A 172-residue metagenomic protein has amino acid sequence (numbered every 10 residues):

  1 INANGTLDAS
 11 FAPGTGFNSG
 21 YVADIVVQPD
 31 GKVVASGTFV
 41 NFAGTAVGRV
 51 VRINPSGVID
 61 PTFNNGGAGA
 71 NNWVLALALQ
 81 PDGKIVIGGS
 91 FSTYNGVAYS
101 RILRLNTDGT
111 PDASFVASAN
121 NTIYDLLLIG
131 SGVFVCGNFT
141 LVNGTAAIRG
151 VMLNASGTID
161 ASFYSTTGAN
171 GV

Functional and structural regions predicted by a protein language model:
I1-V172: Extracytoplasmic mature domains of secreted or surface-exposed proteins
